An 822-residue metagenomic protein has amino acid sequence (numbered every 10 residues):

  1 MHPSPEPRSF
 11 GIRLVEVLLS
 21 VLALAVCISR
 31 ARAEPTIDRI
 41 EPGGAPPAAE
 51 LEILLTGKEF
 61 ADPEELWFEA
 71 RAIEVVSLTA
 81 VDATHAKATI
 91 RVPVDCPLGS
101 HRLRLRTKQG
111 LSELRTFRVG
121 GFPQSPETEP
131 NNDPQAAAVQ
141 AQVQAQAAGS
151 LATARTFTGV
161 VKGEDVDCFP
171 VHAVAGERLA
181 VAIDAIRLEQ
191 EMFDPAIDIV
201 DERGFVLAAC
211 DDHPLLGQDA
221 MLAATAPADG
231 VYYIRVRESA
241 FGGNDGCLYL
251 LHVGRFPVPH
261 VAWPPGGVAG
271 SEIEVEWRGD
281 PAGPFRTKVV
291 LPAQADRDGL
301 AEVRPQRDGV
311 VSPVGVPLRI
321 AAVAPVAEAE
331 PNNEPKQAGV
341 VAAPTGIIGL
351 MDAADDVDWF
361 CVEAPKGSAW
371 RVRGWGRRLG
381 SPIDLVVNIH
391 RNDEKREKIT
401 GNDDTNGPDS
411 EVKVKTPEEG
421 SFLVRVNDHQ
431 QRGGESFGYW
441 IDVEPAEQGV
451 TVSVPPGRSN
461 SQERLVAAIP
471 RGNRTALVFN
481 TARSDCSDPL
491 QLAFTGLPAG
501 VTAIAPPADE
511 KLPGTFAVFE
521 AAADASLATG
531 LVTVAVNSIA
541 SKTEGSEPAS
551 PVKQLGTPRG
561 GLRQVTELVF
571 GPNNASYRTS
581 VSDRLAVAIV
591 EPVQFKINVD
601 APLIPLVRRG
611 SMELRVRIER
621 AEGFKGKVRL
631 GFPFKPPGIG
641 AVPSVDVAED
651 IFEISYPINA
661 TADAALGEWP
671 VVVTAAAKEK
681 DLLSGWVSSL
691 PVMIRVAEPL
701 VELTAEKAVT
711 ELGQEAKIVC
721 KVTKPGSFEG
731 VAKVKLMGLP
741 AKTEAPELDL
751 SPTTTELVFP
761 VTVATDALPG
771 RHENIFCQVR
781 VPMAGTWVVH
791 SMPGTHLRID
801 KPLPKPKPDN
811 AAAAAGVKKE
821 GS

Functional and structural regions predicted by a protein language model:
M1-I12: N-terminal secretory signal peptides that target proteins for export/translocation
V15-R30: Bacterial N-terminal signal peptides
R32-E65, Q109-V139, Q146-P170, E177 (+11 more regions): Beta-strand/beta-sandwich contexts
E34, R39, P46-K108, R278-R307 (+4 more regions): Immunoglobulin-like IPT/TIG beta-sandwich domains and homologous Ig-like subdomains
E59-E64, C96-P97, L188-E191, G242-G243 (+9 more regions): A short beta-turn/strand-edge loop motif at beta-sheet boundaries
E65-W67, A196-V200, L250-H252, R373 (+7 more regions): Beta-strand signatures of extracellular beta-sandwich domains
L78-P97, R102-Q109, T116-R118, D167 (+9 more regions): Noncatalytic accessory or regulatory domains flanking protease catalytic cores in secreted, cell-surface, and selected
L114-T116, G243-G246, G433-S436, K542-G561 (+3 more regions): Beta-sandwich strand segments
